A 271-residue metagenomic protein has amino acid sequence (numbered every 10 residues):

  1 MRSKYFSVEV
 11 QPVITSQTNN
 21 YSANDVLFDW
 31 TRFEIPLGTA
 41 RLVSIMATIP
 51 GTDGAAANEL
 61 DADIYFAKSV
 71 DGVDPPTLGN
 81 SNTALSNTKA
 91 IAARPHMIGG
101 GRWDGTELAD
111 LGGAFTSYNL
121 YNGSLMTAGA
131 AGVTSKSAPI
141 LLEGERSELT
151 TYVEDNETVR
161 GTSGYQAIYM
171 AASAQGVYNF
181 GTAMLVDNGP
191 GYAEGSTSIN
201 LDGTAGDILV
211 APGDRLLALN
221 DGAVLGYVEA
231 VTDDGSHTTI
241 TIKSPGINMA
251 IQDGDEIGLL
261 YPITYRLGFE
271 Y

Functional and structural regions predicted by a protein language model:
M1-S22, P36, E157-G191, Q252-Y271: C-terminal interaction-tip segments
M1-W30, A56, L60, P212-N220 (+3 more regions): Viral structural modules
F28-T39, V153-T162, D202-D207: Extracellular and analogous surface-interaction loops
P36-S44, A57-E59: Extended extracellular/luminal ectodomain segments enriched in beta-structured repeat modules
L42, D61-K68, K136-T182: Internal, hydrophobic beta-strand segments that form the core of beta-sheet-rich folds
G51-G112: Surface-exposed turn/loop modules enriched in turn-prone residues
N87-D155: Extended, solvent-exposed segments with strong compositional bias
F180-E256: Autoprocessing Asn-cyclization modules and mimics
